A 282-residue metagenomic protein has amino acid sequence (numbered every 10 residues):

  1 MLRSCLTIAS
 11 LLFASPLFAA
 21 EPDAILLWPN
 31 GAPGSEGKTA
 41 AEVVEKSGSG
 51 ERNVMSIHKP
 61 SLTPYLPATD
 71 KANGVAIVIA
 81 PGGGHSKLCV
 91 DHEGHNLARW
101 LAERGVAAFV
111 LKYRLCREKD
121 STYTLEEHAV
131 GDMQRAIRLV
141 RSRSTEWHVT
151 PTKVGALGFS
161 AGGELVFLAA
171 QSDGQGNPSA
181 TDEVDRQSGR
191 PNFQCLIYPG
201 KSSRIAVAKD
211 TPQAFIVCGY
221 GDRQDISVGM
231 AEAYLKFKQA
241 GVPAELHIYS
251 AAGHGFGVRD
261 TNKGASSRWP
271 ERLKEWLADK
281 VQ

Functional and structural regions predicted by a protein language model:
A20-K71: N-terminal cap/lid segment of alpha/beta-hydrolase-fold proteins
N73-G82: Short beta-strand element of the alpha/beta-hydrolase
C89-V90, N96, R114-W147, D260-S266: Catalytic nucleophile-loop/oxyanion-hole region of alpha/beta-hydrolase and closely related hydrolase-like folds
V90-F109, L235: Short amphipathic alpha-helix adjacent to the substrate-entry channel of hydrolases
G131-D210: Primarily recognizes the serine-hydrolase "nucleophile elbow" in alpha/beta-hydrolase and SGNH/GDSL folds
I216-C218: Short beta-strand/loop motif that positions the catalytic acidic residue of the alpha/beta-hydrolase fold
R223-A231: Conserved alpha/beta-hydrolase "acid-adjacent" motif
K238-Q282: C-terminal catalytic histidine-bearing segment of alpha/beta-hydrolase fold enzymes
